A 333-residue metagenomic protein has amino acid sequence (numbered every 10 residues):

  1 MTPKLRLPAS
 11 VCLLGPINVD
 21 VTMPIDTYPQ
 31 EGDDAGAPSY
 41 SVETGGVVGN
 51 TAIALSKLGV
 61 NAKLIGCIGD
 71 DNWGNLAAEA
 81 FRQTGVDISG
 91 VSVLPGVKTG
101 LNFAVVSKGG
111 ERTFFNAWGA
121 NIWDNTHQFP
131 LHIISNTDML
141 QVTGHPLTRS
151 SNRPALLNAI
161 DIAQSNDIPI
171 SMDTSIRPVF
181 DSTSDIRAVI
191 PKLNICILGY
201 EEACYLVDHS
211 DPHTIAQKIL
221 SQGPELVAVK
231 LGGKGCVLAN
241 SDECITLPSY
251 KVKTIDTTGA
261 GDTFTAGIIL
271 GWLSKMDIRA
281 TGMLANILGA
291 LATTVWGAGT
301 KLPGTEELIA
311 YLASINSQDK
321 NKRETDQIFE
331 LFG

Functional and structural regions predicted by a protein language model:
M1-C67, N72-V86, I162, I255 (+1 more regions): Glycine-rich phosphate/adenosyl-contacting loop at the front of the ribokinase-like
M1-V11, Q30, G36, I162 (+1 more regions): Conserved phosphate-binding/catalytic region of the ribokinase-like
C12, K63, I170-S171, A228: Structural detector of well-ordered beta-strand residues that form the stable sheet scaffold of enzyme domains
I53, L101-V105, T113, G235-L238: Short beta-strand scaffold segments in enzyme catalytic cores
I65-D70, S89-K98, L220, A228-L231: Beta-strand->loop->alpha-helix junctions that form or flank phosphate-binding loops in nucleotide-handling enzymes
V93, A104-R153: Conserved phosphate-binding/catalytic loop of the ribokinase/pfkB sugar-kinase fold
M139-Q217, K234-C236: Conserved beta-alpha-beta core of the PfkB/ribokinase-like small-molecule kinase fold
